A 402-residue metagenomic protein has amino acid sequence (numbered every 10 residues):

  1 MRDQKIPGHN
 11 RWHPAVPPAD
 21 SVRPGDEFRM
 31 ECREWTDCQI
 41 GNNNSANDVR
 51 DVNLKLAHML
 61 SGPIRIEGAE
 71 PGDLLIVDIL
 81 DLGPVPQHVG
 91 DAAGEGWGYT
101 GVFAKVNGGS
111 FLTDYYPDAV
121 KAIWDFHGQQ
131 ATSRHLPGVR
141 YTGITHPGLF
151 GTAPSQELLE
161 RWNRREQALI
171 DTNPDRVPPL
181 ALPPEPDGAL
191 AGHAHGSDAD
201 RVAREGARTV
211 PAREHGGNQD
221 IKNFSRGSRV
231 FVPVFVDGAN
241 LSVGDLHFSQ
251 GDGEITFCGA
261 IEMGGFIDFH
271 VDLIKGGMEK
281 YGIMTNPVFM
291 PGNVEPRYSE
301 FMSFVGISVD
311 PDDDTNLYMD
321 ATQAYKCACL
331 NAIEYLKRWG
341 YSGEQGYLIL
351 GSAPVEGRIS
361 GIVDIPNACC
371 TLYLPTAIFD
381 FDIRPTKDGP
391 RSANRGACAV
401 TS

Functional and structural regions predicted by a protein language model:
M1-V52: N-terminal, Lys/Arg-enriched amphipathic/low-complexity engagement segments that precede the first folded domain
D3-H13, N53-S61, A207-H215: Short, structured beta-strand/loop micro-motifs enriched in basic residues and often containing a Trp
W35-A46, L82-G96, G238-F248, I359-I362: Short, Lys/Arg- and Gly-enriched loop/turn segments at beta-strand edges
D81-S225, F231: Intrinsically disordered, low-complexity linker/loop segments enriched in Gly/Pro and charged/polar residues
D171-T172, R176-M319: Conserved mixed alpha/beta catalytic, RNA-binding, or beta-rich assembly cores of soluble enzyme, regulatory
V294-G351, V355-E356: Extended, compositionally biased non-globular segments
I333-S402: TerminUS-proximal long segments
